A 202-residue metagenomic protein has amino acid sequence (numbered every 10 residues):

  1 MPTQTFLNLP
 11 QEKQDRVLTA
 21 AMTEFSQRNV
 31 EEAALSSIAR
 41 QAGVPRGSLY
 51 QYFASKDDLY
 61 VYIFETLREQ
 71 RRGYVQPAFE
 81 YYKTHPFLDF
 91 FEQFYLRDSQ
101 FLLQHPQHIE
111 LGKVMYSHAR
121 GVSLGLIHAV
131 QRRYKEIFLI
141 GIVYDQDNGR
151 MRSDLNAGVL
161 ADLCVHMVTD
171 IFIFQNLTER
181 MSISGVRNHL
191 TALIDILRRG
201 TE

Functional and structural regions predicted by a protein language model:
M1, L96, Q100, I140-Y144 (+2 more regions): C-terminal peripheral helix-coil segments that are non-catalytic and often amphipathic
M1-E12: N-terminal intrinsically disordered/low-complexity leader segments
K13-A21, I38, L59, I63-Y74 (+1 more regions): Generic hydrophobic, amphipathic alpha-helix propensity
R16, Q27-D58, Y62: Helix-turn-helix
A20-E24, Q41, F101: Short amphipathic alpha-helical elements of helix-turn-helix/winged-helix folds
Y62, P77-H105, A161-C164, R187-L190: Hydrophobic alpha-helical connector segments
E69-E80, Q100, G121-N148, G158-D162 (+2 more regions): Amphipathic alpha-helical packing segments from all-alpha helical-bundle domains
D89-F90, L102-V122, I173-L177: Amphipathic alpha-helical segments used for helix-helix packing
